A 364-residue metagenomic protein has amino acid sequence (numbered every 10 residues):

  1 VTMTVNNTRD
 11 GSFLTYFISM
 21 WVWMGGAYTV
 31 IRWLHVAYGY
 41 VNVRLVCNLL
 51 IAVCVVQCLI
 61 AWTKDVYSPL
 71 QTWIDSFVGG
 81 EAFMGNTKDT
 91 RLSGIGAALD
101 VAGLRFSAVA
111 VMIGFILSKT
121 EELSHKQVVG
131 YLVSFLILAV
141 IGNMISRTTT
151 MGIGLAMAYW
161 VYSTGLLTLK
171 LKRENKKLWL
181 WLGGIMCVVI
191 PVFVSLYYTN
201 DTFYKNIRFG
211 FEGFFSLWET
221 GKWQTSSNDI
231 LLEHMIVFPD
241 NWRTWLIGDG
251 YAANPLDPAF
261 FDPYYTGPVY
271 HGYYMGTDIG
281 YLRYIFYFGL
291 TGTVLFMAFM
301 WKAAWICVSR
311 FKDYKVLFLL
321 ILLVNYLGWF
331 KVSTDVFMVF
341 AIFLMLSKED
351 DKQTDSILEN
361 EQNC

Functional and structural regions predicted by a protein language model:
V1, R9-W33, L45-L50, C54: Aromatic-anchored transmembrane helix interface
C47-T72, G96-I145, T149-L166: Alpha-helical transmembrane segments of multi-pass inner-membrane proteins
L59, D65-S68, V161-E219, D240: A membrane-periplasm/extracellular boundary helix in multi-pass inner-membrane enzymes that assemble envelope glycans
I74, F215-F288: Long extracytoplasmic/lumenal interhelical loops at the membrane interface of multi-pass membrane proteins
V111-F115, I153-W160, V316-C364: Transmembrane alpha-helices of multi-pass inner-membrane enzymes
I116-Y131, K170-N175, W301-F318: Membrane-interface helix-loop-helix junctions at transmembrane boundaries of multi-pass membrane enzymes, predominantly
V129, L171-W179, G184-I190, S309-D313 (+1 more regions): A juxtamembrane structural motif centered on a specific transmembrane helix
M157, Y162, L166, Y284-Y326: Hydrophobic transmembrane alpha-helices and their immediate junctions
